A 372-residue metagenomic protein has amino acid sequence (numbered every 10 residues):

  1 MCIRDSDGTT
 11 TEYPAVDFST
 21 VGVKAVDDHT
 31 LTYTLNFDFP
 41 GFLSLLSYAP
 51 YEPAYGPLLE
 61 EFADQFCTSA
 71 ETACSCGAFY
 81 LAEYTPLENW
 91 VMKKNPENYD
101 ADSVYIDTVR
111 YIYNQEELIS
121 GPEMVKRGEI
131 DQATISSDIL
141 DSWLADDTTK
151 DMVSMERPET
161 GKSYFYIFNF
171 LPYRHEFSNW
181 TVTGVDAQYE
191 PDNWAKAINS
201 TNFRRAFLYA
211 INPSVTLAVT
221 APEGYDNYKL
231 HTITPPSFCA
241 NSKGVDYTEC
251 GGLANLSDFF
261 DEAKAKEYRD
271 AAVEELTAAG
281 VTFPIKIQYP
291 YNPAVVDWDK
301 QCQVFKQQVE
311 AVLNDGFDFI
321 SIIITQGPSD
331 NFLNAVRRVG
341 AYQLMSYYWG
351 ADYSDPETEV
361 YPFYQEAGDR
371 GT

Functional and structural regions predicted by a protein language model:
M1-I3, M92: Short, small-residue-biased leader/transition segments that mark boundaries at the very start of proteins
R4-S19, K196-R205, Y209, P213 (+5 more regions): Extracytoplasmic/peripheral linker and loop segments enriched in polar/acidic and small residues with frequent Thr/Pro
G8-E12, V16-S19, H29, L35-R110: Gly/Pro-rich hinge or "lid" segments in bacterial periplasmic/extracellular proteins
L31, G77-F79, W90-V91, D107-I112 (+3 more regions): Short, well-ordered beta-strand elements
Y48, E97-L144, T160: Ligand-site clamp/hinge motif
K93, W194-L313: Append "and occasionally in soluble cytosolic enzymes with long acidic Gly/Pro-rich linkers
K93-E97, Q115, K162-N202, V219: A bilobed periplasmic-binding-protein/Venus flytrap-type ligand-binding module shared by bacterial periplasmic
V125-K126, I130-I135, D147-V153, Q308-T372: Periplasmic binding protein-like
